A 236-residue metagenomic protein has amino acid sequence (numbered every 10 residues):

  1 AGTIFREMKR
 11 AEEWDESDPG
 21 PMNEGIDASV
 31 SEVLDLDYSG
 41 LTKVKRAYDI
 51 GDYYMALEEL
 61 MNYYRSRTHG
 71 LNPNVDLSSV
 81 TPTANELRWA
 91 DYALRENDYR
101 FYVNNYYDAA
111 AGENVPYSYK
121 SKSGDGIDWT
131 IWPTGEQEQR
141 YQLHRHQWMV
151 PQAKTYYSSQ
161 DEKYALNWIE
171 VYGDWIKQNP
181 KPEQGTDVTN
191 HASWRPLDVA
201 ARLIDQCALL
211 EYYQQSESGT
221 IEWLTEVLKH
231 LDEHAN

Functional and structural regions predicted by a protein language model:
A1-W14, N167, V171, V227-H230: Short intrinsically disordered, low-complexity coil segments enriched in acidic
G2-A110: Extreme N-terminal leader/anchor segments
P21, D35, T81, D128-G135 (+1 more regions): Short, well-ordered helical secondary-structure segments
P21, K45, M55, L60-M61 (+12 more regions): Residue-level detector of solvent-exposed, low-hydrophobicity positions
V30-V33, V44, L60, V75 (+9 more regions): Extended aliphatic helical segments
R100-T130, Q142: Short alpha-helical hairpin
K120-G124, I131-N236: Aromatic-lined, polymer-binding surfaces characteristic of secreted/periplasmic polysaccharide-degrading enzymes
